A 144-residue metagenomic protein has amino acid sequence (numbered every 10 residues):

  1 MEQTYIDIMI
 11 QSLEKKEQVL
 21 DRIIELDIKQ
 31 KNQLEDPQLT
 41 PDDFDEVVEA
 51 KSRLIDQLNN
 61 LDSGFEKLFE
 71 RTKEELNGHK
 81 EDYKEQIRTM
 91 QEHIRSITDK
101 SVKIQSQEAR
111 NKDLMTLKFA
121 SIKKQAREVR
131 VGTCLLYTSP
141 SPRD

Functional and structural regions predicted by a protein language model:
E2-A50: Long, hydrophobic N-terminal alpha-helical segment
V19, Q30-Q33, L54-I55, F65 (+1 more regions): Hydrophobic side chains within alpha-helical segments
R53-L68, S96-Q107: Amphipathic alpha-helical coiled-coil segments
L68-D82, I104-E128: Long amphipathic alpha-helical coiled-coil segments
H79-M90, I97: Mid-chain, well-packed structural core segment of small domains
Y137-D144: Conserved small/polar residues in nucleotide/adenosyl-binding loops
